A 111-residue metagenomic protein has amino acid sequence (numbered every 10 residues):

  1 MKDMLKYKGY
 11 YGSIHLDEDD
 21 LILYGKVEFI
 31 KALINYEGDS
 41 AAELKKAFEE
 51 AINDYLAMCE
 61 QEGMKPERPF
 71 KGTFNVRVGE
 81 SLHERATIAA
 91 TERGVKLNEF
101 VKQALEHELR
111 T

Functional and structural regions predicted by a protein language model:
M1-I22, E50, A57: N-terminal segment of the canonical double-stranded RNA-binding domain
H15, E37, N75-R77: Generic structural detector for well-ordered beta-strands
D20-A32: Positively charged, aromatic-enriched nucleic acid-contacting surfaces
V27, G72-A86, L105: Short amphipathic alpha-helix starts
K31-A42: A short, exposed loop/beta-hairpin motif centered on an aromatic-Gly-Thr core
S40-N53: A short, charged, amphipathic alpha-helix used as a generic interaction element across diverse proteins
Q61-S81, T91-V95, E99: Short Lys/Arg-rich basic patches
L97-T111: Short, basic amphipathic alpha-helical segments that act as recognition/interaction helices in nucleic-acid-binding
